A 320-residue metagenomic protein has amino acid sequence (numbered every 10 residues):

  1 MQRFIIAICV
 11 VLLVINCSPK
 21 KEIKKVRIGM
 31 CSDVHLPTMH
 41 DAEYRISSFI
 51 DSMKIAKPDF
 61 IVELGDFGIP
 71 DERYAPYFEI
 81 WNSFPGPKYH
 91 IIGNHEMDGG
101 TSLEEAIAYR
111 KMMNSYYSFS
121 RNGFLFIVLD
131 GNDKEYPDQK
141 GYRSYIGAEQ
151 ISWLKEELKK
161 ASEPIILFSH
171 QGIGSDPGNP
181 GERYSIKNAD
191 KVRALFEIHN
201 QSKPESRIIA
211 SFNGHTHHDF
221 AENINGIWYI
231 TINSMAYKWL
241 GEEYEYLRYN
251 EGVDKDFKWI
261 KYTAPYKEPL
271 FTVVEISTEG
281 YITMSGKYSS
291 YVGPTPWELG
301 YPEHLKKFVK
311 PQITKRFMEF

Functional and structural regions predicted by a protein language model:
F4-L13: Sec-dependent N-terminal signal peptides
C17-P76: N-terminal active-site segment of His-dependent metallophosphoesterases
K25-T38, G123-D133, I166-F168, I227-N233 (+1 more regions): Active-site-proximal beta-strand elements of phosphoester/diester hydrolases
D33, G65-D66, G93-N94, H170 (+1 more regions): Active-site glycine-centered loops adjacent to acidic/histidine catalytic or metal-binding residues that shape
E72-K160, K191-I208, H218, E222-N233 (+2 more regions): Extended active-site neighborhood of metal-dependent phosphoesterases/phosphodiesterases
G131, F168-I173, G214-T216, K287-S289: Short, well-ordered beta-to-alpha junction loops that form the rim of enzyme active sites and present histidine/acidic
K159-G178: Short acidic, glycine-rich surface-loop motifs adjacent to enzyme active sites
K255-F320: A short C-terminal boundary segment appended to hydrolase-like catalytic domains
